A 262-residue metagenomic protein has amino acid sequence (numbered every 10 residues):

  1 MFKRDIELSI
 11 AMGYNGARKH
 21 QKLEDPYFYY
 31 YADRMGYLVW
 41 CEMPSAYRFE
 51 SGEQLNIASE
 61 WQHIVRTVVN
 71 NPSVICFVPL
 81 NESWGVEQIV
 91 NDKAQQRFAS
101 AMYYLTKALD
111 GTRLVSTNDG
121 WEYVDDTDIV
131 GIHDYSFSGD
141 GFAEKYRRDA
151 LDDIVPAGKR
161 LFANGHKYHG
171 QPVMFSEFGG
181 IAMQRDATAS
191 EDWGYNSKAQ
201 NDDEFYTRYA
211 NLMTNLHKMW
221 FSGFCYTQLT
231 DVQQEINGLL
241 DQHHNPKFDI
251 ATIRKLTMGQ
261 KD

Functional and structural regions predicted by a protein language model:
M1-V86, N91-K93, S100, V115-S116 (+4 more regions): Active-site-adjacent substrate/metal-binding segments within catalytic domains of carbohydrate-active enzymes
I10, S73-F77, Y104, A143 (+1 more regions): Substrate-binding clefts and catalytic carboxylate motifs of secreted carbohydrate-active enzymes
Y29-Y30, E122-T127: Short loop/helix-cap segments at secondary-structure boundaries that form the rim of catalytic
M43-R48, D134-G141: Short, acidic/turn-prone active-site loops that include or flank metal/cofactor- and phosphate-binding residues
W84, E122, S136-F137, G179-A182 (+1 more regions): Short, solvent-exposed loop/turn segments at secondary-structure junctions
F98, V130-I132: Polar, glycine-rich mid-to-C-terminal structural blocks that act as macromolecule-binding/assembly scaffolds
Y103-V124, I132, P172-M174, S222-Q228: Aromatic-lined carbohydrate-recognition surfaces of secreted/lumenal glycan-active proteins
